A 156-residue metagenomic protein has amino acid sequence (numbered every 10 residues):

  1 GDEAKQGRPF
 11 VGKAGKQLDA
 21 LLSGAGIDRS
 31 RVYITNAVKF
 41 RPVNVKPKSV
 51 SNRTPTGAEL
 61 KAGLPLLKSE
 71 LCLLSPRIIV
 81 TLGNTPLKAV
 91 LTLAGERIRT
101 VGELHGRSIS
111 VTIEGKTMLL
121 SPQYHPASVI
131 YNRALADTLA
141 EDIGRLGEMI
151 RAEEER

Functional and structural regions predicted by a protein language model:
G1-R156: A polyanion-binding, active-site-adjacent surface
